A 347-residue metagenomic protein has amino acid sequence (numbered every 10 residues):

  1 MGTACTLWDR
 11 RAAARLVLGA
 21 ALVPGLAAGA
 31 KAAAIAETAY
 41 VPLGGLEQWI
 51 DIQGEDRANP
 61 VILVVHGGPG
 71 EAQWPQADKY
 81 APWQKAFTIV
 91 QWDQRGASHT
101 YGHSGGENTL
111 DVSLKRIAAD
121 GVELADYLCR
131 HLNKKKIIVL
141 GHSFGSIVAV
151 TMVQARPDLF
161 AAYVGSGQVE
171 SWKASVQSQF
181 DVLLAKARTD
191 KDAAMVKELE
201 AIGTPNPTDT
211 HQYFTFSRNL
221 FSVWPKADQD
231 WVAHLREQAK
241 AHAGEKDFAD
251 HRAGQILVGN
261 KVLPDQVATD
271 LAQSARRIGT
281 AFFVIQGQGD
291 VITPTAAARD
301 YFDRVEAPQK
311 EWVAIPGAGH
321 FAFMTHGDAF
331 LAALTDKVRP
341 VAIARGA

Functional and structural regions predicted by a protein language model:
G2-A20: N-terminal secretory signal peptides and thylakoid transit peptides that target proteins across membranes
Q84-G102: Conserved alpha/beta-hydrolase
R116-K136: Conserved acidic catalytic loop of the alpha/beta-hydrolase fold
K135-A174: Conserved hydrolase catalytic core segment
D158-N206: A catalytic-pocket lid/entrance helix-loop region that shapes and gates access to the active site across common
A185-K186, D190-Q273, T280: Alpha/beta-hydrolase
I278, V284-Q286: Short beta-strand/loop motif that positions the catalytic acidic residue of the alpha/beta-hydrolase fold
A318-G327, L331: Catalytic histidine-centered segment of alpha/beta-hydrolase-like enzymes
